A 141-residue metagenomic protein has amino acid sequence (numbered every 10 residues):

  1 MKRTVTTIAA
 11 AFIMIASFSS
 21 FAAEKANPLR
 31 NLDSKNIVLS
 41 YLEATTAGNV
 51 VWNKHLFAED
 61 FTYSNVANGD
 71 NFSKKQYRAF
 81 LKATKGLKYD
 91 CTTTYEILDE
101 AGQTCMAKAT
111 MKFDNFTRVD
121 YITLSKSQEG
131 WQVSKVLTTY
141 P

Functional and structural regions predicted by a protein language model:
K2-A9, A16-A47: Short, low-complexity N-terminal intrinsically disordered segments enriched in polar/charged residues
A26-R30, R78-F116: Surface-exposed, charged secondary-structure patches
N27-K35, T46, V50, D70 (+2 more regions): Solvent-exposed, acidic/flexible segments
A47-D60, S64: Short, well-ordered alpha-helical segments enriched in acidic and aromatic residues
F57, M111-F113, L137: Short beta-strand segments enriched in hydrophobic/aromatic residues within well-folded beta-rich domains
F61-N71, T84-G86: A short gly/proline-enriched turn/hairpin at secondary-structure junctions
V119-P141: Short beta-strand edge/turn micro-motifs at domain boundaries
